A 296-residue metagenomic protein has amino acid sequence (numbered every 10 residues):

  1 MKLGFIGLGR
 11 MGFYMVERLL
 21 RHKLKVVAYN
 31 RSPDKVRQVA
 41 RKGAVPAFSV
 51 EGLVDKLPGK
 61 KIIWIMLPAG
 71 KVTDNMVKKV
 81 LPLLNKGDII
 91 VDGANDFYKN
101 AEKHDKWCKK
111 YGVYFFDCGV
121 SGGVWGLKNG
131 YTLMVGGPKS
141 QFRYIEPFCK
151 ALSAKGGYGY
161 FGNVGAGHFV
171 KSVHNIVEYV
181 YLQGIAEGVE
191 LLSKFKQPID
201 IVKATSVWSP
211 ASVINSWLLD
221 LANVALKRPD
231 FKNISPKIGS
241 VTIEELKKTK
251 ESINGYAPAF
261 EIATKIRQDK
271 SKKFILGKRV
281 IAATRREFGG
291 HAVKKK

Functional and structural regions predicted by a protein language model:
M1-I62, G87, V124-L127, R286: NAD(P)+-binding Rossmann beta1-loop-alpha1 motif at the extreme N-terminus of oxidoreductases
F5-L8, M15, K150-A151, G290 (+1 more regions): ATP-dependent carboxylate/acyl-activation modules
L19, V39, C108, T249-S252: A generic structural signal for well-ordered alpha-helical segments
R31, A44-K103, W107-K109, L127-V135: Rossmann-like NAD(P)-binding element
A47-F48, D92, Y114-C118, G157-G162 (+1 more regions): General beta-strand structural signal in soluble alpha/beta enzymes
T73-M76, F97-A186, G289, V293: Rossmann-fold dinucleotide-binding core
M134, Y144, G165-K295: Helical "substrate-binding/catalytic lid" subdomain of Rossmann-like NAD(P)-dependent dehydrogenases/reductases
